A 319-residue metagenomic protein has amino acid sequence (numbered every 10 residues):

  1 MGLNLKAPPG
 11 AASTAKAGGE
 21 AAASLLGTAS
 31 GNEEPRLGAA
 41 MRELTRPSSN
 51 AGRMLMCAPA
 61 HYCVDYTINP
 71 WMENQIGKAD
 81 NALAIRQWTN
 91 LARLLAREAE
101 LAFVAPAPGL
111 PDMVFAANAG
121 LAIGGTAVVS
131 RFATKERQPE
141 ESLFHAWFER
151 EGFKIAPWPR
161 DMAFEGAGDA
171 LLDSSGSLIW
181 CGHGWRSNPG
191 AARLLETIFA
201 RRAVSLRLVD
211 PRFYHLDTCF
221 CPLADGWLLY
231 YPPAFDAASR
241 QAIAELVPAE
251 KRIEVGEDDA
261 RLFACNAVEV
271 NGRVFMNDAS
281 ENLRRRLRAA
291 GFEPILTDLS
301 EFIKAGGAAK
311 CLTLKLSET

Functional and structural regions predicted by a protein language model:
G2-G10, G18-G19, A23-T319: The feature marks the mature, well-folded catalytic cores of soluble enzymes
